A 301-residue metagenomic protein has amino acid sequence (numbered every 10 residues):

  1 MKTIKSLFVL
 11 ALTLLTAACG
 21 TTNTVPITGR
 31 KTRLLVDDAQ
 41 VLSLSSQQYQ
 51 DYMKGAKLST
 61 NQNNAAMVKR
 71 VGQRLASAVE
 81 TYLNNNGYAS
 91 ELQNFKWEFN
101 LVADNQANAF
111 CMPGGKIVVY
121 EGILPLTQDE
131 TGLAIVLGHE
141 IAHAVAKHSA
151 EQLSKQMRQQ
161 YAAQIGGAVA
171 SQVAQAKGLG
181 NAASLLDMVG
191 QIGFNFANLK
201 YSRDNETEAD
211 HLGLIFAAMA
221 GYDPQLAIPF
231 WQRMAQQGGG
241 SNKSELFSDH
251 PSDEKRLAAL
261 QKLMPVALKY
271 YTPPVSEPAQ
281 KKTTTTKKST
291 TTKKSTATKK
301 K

Functional and structural regions predicted by a protein language model:
K2, S6, C19-K301: A Zn2+-metalloprotease active-site environment signal
V9-T16: Bacterial N-terminal signal peptides
